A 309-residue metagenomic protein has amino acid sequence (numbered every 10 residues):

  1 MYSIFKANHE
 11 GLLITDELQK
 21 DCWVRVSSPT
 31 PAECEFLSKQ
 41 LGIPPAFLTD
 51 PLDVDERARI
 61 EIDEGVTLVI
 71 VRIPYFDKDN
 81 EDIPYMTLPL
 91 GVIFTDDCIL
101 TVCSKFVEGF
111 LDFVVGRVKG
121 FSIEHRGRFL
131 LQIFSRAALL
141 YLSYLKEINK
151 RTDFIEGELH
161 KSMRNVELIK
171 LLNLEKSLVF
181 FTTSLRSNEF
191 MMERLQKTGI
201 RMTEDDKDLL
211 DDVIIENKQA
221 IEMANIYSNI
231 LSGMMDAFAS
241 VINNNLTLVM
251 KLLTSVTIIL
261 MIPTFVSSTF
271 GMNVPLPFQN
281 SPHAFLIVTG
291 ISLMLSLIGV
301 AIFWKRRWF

Functional and structural regions predicted by a protein language model:
M1-E204, L209-D212, E216-M223, F278 (+1 more regions): Peripheral, non-transmembrane regulatory/ligand-interaction domains of membrane transport proteins
G42-I43, K218-F309: Hydrophobic alpha-helical transmembrane segments and their immediately adjacent juxtamembrane loops
